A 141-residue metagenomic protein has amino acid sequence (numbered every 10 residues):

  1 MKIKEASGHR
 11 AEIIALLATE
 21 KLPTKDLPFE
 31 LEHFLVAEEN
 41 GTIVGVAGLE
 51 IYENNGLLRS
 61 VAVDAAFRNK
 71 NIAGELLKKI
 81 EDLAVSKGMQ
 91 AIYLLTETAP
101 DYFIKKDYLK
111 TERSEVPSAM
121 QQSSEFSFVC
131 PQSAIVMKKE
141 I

Functional and structural regions predicted by a protein language model:
M1-I13: A short beta-loop-alpha structural element at the N-terminal edge of CoA-dependent acyl/N-acetyltransferase catalytic
R10-I43: Active-site rim helix/loop that mediates acceptor-substrate recognition in acyltransferases
V36, T42-E50, N55-A62: Conserved beta-strand in the GNAT
T42, D64-E75, K87, K105: Conserved glycine-rich acetyl-CoA-binding loop
N69-D82, L94: Conserved acetyl-CoA-binding loop-helix of GNAT-fold acetyltransferases
E97-E115, M120-Q122: Conserved active-site alpha-helix within GNAT-family acetyltransferase domains
V116-I141: C-terminal "cap" of GNAT-fold acetyltransferases
